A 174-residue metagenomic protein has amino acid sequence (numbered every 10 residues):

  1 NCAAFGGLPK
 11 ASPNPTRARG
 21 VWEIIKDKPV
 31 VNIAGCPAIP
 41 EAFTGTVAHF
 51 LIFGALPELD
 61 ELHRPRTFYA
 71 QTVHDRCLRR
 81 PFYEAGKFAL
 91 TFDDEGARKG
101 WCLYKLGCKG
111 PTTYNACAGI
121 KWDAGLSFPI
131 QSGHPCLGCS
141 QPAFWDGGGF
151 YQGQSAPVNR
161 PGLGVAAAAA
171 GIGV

Functional and structural regions predicted by a protein language model:
N1-G119, G125-P129, G148-F150: Iron-sulfur-associated redox domains of electron-transfer enzymes in respiratory and anaerobic energy metabolism
L137: Cys/His/Pro-rich metal-binding microdomains
Q141: Short Cys/His-rich local motifs and their 1-3 flanking residues in nucleic-acid-associated proteins and small
F144: Short functional micro-motifs and their immediate structural scaffolds
G149-V158: Juxtamembrane amphipathic/hinge helix adjacent to a transmembrane helix
V158-V174: Transmembrane alpha-helices
